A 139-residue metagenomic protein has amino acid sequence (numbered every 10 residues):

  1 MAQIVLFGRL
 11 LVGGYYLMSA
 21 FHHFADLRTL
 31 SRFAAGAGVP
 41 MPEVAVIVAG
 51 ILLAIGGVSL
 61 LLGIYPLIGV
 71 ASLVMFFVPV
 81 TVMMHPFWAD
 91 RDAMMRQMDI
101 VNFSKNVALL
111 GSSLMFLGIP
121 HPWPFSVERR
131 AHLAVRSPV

Functional and structural regions predicted by a protein language model:
M1-A25, P42-I55, L61-V139: Extended, low-polarity transmembrane helix blocks
L27-P40: Short juxtamembrane and helix-loop transition motifs at transmembrane-helix boundaries in membrane proteins
